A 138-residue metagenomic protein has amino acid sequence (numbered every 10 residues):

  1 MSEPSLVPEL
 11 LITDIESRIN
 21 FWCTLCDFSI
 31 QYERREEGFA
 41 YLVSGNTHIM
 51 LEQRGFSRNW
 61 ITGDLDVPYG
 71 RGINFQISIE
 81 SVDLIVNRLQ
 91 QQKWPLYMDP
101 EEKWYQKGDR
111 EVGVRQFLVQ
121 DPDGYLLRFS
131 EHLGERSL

Functional and structural regions predicted by a protein language model:
M1-V7, S29-E80, N87-Q120, S130-L138: Vicinal oxygen chelate
I12-D14: Conserved beta-strand-loop-alpha-helix junction that forms the acyl-donor binding cleft
R18-C23, L89, G124: Conserved active-site tyrosine of GNAT-family acetyltransferases
